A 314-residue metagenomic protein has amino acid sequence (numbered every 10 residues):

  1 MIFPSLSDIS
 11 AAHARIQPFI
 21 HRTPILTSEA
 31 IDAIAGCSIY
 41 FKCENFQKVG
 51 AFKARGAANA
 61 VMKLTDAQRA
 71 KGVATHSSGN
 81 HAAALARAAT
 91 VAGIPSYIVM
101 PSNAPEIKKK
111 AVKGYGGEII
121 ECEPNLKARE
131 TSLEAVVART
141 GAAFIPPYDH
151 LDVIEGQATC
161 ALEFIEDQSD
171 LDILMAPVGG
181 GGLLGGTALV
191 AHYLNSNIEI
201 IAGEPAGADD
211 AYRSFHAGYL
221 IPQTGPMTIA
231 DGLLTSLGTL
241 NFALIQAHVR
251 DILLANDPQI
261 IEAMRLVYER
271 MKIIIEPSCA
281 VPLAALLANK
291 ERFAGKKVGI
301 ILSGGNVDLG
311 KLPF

Functional and structural regions predicted by a protein language model:
M1-F314: PLP-dependent amino-acid enzyme catalytic core
